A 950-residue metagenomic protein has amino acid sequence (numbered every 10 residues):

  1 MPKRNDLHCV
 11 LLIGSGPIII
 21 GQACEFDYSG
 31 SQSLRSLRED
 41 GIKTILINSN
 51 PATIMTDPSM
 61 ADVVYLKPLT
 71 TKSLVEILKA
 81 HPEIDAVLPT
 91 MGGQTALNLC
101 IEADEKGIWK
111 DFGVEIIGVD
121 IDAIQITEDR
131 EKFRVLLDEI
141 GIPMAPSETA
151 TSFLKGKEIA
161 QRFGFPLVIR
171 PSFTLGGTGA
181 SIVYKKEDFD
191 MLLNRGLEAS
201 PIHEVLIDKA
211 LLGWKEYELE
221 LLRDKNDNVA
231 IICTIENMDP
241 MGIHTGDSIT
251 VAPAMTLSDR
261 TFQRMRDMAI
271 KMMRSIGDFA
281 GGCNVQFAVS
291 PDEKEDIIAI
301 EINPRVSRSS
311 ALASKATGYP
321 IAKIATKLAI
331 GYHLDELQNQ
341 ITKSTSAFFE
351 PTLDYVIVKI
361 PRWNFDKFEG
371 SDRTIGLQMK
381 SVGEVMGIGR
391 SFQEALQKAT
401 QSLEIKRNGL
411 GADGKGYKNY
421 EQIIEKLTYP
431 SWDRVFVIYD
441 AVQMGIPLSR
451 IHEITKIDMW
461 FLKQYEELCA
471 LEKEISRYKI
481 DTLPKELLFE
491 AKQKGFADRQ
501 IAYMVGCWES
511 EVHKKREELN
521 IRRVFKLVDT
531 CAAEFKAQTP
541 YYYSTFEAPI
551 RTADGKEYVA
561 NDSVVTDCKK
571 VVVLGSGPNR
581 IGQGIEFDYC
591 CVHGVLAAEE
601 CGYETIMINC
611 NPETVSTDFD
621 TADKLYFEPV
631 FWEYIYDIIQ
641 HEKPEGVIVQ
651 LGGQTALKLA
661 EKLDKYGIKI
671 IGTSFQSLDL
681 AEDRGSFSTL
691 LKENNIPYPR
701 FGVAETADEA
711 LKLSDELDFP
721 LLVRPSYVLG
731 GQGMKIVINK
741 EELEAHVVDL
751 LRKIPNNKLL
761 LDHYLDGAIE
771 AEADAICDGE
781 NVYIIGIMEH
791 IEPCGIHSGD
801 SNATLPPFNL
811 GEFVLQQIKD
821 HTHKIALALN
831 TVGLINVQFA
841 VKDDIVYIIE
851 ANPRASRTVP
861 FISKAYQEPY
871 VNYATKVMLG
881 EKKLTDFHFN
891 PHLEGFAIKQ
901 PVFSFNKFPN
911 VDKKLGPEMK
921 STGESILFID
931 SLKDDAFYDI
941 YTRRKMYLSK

Functional and structural regions predicted by a protein language model:
P2, H8, D27, Q32 (+25 more regions): ATP-dependent carboxylate activation and anion-phosphoryl transfer catalytic cores that bind Mg-ATP to form
I19-A23, I124, S309-A313, I581-G584 (+2 more regions): A generic structural signal for short coil/turn motifs at secondary-structure boundaries
I47, P89-T90, V119, S147-A150 (+6 more regions): Structural motif
S59-D62, P68-P143, D623, E633-P697: Conserved N-proximal alpha/beta basic substrate-recognition cap immediately N-terminal to, or forming the N-lobe
D111-A180, T673-G733: A conserved helix-loop-beta module that forms one wall/lid of the active-site cleft in ATP-utilizing catalytic domains
Q500-V559: C-terminal amphipathic alpha-helical interaction region
